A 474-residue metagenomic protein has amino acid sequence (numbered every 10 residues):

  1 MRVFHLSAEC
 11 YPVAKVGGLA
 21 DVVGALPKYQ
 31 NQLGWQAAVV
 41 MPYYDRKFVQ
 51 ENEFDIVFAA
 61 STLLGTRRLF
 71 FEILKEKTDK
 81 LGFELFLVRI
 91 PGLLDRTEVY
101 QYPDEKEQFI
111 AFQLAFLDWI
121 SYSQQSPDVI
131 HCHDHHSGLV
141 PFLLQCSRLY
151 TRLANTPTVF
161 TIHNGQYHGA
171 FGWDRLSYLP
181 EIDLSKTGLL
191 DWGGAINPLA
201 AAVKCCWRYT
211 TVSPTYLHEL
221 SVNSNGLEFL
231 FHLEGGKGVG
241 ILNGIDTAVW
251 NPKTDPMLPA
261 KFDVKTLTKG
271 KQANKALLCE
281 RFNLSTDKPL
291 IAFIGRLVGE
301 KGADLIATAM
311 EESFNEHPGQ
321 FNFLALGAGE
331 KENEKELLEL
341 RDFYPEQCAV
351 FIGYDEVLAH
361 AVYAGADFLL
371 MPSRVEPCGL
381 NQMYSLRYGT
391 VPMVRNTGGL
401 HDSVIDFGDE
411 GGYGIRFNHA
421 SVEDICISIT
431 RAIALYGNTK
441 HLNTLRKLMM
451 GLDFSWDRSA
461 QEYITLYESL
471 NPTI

Functional and structural regions predicted by a protein language model:
M1-I474: Catalytic cores of nucleotide-sugar-dependent glycosyltransferases that transfer UDP/GDP/TDP-activated
